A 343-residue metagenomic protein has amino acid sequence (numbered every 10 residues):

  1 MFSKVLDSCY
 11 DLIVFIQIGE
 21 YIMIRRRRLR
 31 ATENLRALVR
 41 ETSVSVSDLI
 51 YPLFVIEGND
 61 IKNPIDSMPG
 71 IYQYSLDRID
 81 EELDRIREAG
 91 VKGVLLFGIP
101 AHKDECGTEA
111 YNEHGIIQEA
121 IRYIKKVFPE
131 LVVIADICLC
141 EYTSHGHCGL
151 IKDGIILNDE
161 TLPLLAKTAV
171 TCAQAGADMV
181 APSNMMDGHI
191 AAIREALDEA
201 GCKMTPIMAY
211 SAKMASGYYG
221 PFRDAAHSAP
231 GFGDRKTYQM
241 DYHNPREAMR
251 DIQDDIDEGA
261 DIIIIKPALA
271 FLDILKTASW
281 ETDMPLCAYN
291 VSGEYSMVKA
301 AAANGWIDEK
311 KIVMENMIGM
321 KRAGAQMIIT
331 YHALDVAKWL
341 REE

Functional and structural regions predicted by a protein language model:
D7-I22: Short, Lys/Arg-enriched N-terminal segments with co-localized hydrophobic residues within the first ~10-30 amino acids
I22-D77: An N-cap/entry alpha-helix motif that binds or orients negatively charged groups
E57-E342: Alpha/beta enzyme core
